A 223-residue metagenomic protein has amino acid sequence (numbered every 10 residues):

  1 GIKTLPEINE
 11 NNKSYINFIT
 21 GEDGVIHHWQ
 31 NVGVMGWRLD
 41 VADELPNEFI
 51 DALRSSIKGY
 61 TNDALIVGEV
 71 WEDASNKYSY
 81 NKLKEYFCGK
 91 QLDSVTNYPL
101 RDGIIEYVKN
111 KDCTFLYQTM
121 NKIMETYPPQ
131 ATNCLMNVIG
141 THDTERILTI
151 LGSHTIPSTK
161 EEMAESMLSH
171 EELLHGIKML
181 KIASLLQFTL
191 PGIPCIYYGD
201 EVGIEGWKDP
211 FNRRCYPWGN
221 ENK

Functional and structural regions predicted by a protein language model:
G1-V32, L53, K58-G59, N76-K77: Substrate-binding/active-site clefts of carbohydrate-active enzymes
K13-I16, T20-D23, N31, D43-D51 (+2 more regions): Conserved structured core elements
G24-H28, Q91-Y98, E165-L180: Glycine-rich, flexible loop segments associated with nucleotide phosphate handling
V25, M35-L135, L186, G203-K223: Active-site-proximal helices and loops of the catalytic beta/alpha 8
G33-M35, I193: Surface-exposed helix-capping loop/turn segments at secondary-structure junctions
M120-K208, N220-N222: Substrate-binding clefts and catalytic carboxylate motifs of secreted carbohydrate-active enzymes
